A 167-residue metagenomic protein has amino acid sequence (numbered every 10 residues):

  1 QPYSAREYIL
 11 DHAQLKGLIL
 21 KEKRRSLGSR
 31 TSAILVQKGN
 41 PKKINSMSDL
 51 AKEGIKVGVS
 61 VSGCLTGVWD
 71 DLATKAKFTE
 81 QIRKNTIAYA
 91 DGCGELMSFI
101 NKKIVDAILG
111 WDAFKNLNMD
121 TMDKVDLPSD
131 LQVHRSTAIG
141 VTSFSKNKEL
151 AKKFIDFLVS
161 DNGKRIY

Functional and structural regions predicted by a protein language model:
P2-L15, L20-Y167: Exported/periplasmic ABC-transporter solute-binding proteins
